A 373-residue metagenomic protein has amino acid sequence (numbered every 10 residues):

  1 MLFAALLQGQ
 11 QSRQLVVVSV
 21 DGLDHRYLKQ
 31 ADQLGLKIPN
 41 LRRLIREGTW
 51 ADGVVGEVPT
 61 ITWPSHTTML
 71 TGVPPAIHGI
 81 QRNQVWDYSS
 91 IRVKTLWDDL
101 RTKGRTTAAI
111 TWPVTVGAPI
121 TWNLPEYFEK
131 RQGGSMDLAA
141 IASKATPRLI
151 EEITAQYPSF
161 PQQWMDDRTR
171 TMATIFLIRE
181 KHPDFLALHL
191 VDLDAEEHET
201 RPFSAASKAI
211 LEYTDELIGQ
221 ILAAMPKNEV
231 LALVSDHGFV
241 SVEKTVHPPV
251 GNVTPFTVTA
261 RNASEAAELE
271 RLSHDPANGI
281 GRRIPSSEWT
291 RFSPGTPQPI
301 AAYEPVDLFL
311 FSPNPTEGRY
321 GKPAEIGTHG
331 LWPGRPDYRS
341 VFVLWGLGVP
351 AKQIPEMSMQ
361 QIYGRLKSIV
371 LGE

Functional and structural regions predicted by a protein language model:
L2-G9: Hydrophobic h-region of N-terminal signal peptides that target proteins for export in Gram-negative bacteria
Q10-K29, R42, W50: Mature N-terminal segment immediately following signal peptide/propeptide cleavage in secreted/periplasmic
V20, P59, Q81-W86, V93 (+4 more regions): Secreted, luminal/periplasmic, and some membrane-associated catalytic domains that remodel anionic oxygen-ester
D24-A31, V54-G56, N83-D87, F160-W164 (+3 more regions): Second-shell loop/turn segments in exported
Y27-L28, W164-L188, L193-L233, E268 (+3 more regions): A long, amphipathic alpha-helix that forms part of the scaffold/cap immediately adjacent to metal-dependent active
L28-S65, V73, T106-A108: Short, structured active-site-proximal loop/turn typified by the sulfatase FGly-forming signature C/S-X-P-X-R
L70, P248-L272, E325-R365, I369: Substrate-binding rim/cap in mid-to-C-terminal beta-strand-loop elements of soluble/periplasmic
G72-R201: His/Asp/Glu-rich, glycine-adjacent segments that coordinate divalent cations and/or stabilize oxyanion chemistry on
